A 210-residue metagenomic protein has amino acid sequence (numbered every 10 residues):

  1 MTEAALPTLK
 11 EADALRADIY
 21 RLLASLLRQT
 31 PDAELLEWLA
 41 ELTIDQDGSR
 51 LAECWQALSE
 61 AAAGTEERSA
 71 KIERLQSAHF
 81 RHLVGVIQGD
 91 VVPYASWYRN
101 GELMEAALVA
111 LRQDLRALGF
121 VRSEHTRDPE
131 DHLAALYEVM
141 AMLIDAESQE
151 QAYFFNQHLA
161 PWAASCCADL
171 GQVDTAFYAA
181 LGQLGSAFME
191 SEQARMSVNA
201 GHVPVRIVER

Functional and structural regions predicted by a protein language model:
M1-R210: Surface/interface-facing alpha-helical segments and adjacent flexible terminal/loop regions used for partner/assembly
